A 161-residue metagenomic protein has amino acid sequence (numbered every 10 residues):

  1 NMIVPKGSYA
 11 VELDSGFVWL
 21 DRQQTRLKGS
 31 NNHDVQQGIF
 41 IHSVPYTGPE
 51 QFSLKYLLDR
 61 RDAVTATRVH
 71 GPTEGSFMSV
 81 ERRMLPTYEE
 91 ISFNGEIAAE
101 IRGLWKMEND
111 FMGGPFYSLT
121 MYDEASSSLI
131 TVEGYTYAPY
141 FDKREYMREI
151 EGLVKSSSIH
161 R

Functional and structural regions predicted by a protein language model:
P5-V69: Secretory pathway targeting signatures of secreted, lumenal, and periplasmic proteins
F17-V18, S128-I130: Hydrophobic residues embedded in beta-strands of well-ordered beta-sheets
R22-R26, L104-K106, Y135-T136: Secondary-structure transition/turn motif
S30-H33, F111-M112, F141-Y146: A short, polar/proline- and glycine-enriched secondary-structure boundary/capping micro-motif
A66-S126: Signature of long, low-cysteine stretches enriched in small and polar/charged residues
L129-R161: Surface-exposed amphipathic alpha-helical segments
